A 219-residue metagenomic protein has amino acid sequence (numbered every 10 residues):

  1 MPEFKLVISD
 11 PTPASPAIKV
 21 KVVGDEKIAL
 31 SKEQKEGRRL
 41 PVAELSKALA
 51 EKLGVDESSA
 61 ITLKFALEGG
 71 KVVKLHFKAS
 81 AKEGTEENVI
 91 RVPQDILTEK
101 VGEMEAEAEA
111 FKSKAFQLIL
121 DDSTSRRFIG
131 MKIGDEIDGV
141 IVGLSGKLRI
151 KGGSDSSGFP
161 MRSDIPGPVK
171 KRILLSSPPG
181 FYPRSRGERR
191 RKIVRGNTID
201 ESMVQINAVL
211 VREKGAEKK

Functional and structural regions predicted by a protein language model:
M1-F4, P13-A17, G69-K74, E87 (+2 more regions): Intrinsically disordered, compositionally biased charged tails
P2-I8, A115-S123, R127-M131, D138-K219: Basic, glycine/proline-rich low-complexity segments that contact nucleic acids
L6-I8, E57-G70, E105-A110, D135-I141: Short conserved beta-strand and strand-loop elements enriched in small hydrophobics with frequent Asp/Gly
S9-P11, D25: Generalized protein targeting/export and membrane-interface segments
P11, P16-A17, R127, E136: Short, charged/polar N-terminal "headpieces" of proteins
K21-K64, F77-M104, D122-I133, R191: Short beta-strand-centered segments at strand-helix junctions
V73-F77, E103-Q117, D121: RNA-contacting regions in translation and RNA-metabolism proteins, encompassing KH/S1 modules where present
V73-K82, G146-G152: Short beta-strand-centered aromatic/proline hotspots
